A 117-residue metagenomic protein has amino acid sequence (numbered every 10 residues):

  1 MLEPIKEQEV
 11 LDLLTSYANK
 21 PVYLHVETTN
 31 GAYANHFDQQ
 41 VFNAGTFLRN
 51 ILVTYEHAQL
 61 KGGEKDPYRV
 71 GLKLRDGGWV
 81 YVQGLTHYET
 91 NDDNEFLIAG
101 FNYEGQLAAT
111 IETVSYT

Functional and structural regions predicted by a protein language model:
M1-N35: Long, hydrophobic N-terminal alpha-helical segment
D38-L97, F101-A109: N-terminal intrinsically disordered, cationic/polar leader segments that include organellar targeting peptides
T117: Conserved small/polar residues in nucleotide/adenosyl-binding loops
